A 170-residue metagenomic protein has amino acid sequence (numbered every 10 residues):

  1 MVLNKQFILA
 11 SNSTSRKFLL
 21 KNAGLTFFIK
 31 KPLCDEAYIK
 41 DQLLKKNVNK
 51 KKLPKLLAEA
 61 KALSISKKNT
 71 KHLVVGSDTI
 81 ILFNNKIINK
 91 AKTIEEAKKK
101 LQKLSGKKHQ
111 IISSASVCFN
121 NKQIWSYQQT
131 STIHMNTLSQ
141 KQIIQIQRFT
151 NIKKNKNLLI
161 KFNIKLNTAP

Functional and structural regions predicted by a protein language model:
M1-L73, K86, L138-K141, F149: N-terminal polybasic phosphate/anion-binding patch
L20, A58, D78, A97 (+2 more regions): Residue-level signal for inorganic ion chemistry
I39-K40, I80-L82, K122-Q129: Acidic/polar active-site rim loop that often engages polyanionic ligands
H72-L73, H109-Q110, K154: Structural motif
L73-T79: Glycine-rich phosphate-binding loop
T79-H109, M135: Active-site-adjacent loop/tail segments of enzyme domains
K100-Q102, S114-S131: Anionic-ligand binding region
S126-P170: Active-site oxyanion/phosphate-handling segment shared across diverse enzymes
